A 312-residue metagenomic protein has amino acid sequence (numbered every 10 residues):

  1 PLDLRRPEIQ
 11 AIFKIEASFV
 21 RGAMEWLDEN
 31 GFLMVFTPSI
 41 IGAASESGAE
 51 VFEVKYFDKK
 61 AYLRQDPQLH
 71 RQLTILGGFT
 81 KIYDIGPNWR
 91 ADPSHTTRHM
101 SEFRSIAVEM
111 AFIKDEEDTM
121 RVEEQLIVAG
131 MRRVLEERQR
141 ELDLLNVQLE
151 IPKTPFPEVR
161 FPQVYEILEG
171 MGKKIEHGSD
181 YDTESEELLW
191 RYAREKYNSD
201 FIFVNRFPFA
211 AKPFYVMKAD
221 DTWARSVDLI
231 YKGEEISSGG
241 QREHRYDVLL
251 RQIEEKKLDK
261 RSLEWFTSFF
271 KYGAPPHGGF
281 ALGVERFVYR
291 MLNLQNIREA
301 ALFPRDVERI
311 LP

Functional and structural regions predicted by a protein language model:
P1-A111: Class II aminoacyl-tRNA synthetase-like tRNA-binding/catalytic domains
I9, F13, A61, I75 (+7 more regions): Hydrophobic alpha-helical scaffolding
I12-A23, T119, E123, R160 (+3 more regions): Hydrophobic (often cysteine-bearing) scaffold residues that line and stabilize catalytic clefts of nucleotide/cofactor
W26, I167, R251-Q252: Residues within well-ordered alpha helices
N30-L33, E117-D118, R261: Short, solvent-exposed positions on alpha-helices
S45-V51, Q125-K232, E255-A274: Metal-assisted phosphate- and nucleotidyl-transfer catalytic regions
A61, E123, I127, L189 (+1 more regions): Short, Φ-rich (hydrophobic/aromatic) sequence segments
G77-P87, T96, M100-D115, V122 (+2 more regions): TRNA-recognition modules of translation machinery and tRNA-sensing kinases, especially anticodon-binding
